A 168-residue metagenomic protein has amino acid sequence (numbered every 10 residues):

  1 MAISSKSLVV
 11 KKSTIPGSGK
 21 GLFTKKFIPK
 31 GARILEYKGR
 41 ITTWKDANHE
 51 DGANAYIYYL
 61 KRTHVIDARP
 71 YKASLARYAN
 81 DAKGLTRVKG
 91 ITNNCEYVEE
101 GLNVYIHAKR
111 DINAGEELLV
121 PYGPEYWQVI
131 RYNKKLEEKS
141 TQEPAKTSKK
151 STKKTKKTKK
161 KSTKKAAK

Functional and structural regions predicted by a protein language model:
A2-I15, A53-Q128: Catalytic core of the SET domain in histone-lysine N-methyltransferases, recognizing conserved active-site
S5-S7, N133, K160, K164: Intrinsically disordered, low-complexity regions
G17, K30, E143-A145: Generic low-complexity segments that are intrinsically disordered, proline-rich and/or Lys/Arg-biased
G21-D46, A79, A108-Y122: Conserved SET/PR domain catalytic loop and adjacent active-site segment of histone-lysine N-methyltransferases
L22, K26, A55-I57, E96 (+3 more regions): Intrinsic disorder/low-structure terminal segments
T42-I57, Q128-K150: Short, compositionally biased
Q142-K168: Intrinsically disordered, polybasic Lys/Arg-rich low-complexity tracts
